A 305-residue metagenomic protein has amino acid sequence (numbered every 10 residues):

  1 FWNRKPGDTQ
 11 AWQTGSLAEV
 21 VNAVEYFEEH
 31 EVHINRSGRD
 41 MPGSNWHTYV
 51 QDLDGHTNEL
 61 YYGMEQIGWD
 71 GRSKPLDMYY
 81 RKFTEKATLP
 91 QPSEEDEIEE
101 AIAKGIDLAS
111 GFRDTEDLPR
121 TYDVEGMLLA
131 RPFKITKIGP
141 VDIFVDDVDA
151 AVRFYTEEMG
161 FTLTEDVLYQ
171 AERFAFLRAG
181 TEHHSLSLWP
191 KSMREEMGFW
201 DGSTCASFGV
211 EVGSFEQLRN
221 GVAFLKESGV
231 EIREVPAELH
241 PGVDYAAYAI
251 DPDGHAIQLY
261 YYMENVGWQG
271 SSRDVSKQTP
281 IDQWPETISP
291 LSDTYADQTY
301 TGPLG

Functional and structural regions predicted by a protein language model:
F1, L186-W189, Q258: Conserved beta-strand in the GNAT
F1-D8, W12-G15, L168-R178: Hydrophobic, helix-prone linear segments
K5, A11-T57, Y62-G68, L76 (+4 more regions): Vicinal oxygen chelate
K5-T9, T136-P140, S203-S207: Short, solvent-exposed beta-strand edge segments and adjacent coil->beta transition regions
W69-R131, W268-G305: Acidic/histidine-enriched, glycine/proline-rich intrinsically disordered or flexible terminal extensions
M127-A130, S192-G198: Short beta-strand/turn micro-motifs at beta-sheet edges
P132-F133, D142-K191: Core segments of cupin and vicinal oxygen chelate
A175, L186-S187, E196-C205, L218: Extended hydrophobic/aromatic segments used for targeting, binding, or gating
